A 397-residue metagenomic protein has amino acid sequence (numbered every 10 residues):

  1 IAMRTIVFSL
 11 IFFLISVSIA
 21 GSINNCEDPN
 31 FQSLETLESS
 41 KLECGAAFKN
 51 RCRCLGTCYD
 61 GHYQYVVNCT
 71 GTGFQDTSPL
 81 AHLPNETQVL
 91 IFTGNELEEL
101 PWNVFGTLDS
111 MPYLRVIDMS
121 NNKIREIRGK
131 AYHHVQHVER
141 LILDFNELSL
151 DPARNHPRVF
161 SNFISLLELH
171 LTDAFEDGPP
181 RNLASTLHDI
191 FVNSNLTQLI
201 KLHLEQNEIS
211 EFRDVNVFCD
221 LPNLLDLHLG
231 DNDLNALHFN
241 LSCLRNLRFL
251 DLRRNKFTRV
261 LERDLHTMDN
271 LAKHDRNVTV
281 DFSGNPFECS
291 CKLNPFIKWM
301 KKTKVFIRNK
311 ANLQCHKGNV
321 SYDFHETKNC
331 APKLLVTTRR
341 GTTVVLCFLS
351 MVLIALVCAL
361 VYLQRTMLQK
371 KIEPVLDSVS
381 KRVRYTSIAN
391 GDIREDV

Functional and structural regions predicted by a protein language model:
R4-V397: Extracellular leucine-rich repeat
